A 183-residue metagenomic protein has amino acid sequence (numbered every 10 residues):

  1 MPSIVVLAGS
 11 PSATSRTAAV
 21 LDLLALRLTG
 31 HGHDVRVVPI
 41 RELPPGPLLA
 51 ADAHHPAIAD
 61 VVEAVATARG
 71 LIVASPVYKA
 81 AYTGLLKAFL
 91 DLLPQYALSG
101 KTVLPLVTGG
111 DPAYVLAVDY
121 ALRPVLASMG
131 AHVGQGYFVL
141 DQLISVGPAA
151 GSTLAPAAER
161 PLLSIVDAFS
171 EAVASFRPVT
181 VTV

Functional and structural regions predicted by a protein language model:
M1-P94, R160, D167-V183: N-terminal beta1-alpha1-beta2 submodule of the flavodoxin-like/Rossmannoid cofactor-binding fold
M1-V6, P47, T102, F138-A150: A short small-residue
A8, V73, P105-G109, A149 (+1 more regions): Short coil/turn segments at secondary-structure junctions
A13, A50, H54, D111 (+2 more regions): Alpha-helix initiation/capping motif
T67, L98-K101, A117: Short connector loops at helix/strand junctions that flank enzyme active sites, especially segments positioning acidic
Q95-S99, G130: Short, conserved loop/helix-junction motifs that constitute active-site signature segments in enzyme catalytic cores
V103-I144, P156-R160: Short, glycine-/small-residue-rich phosphate/pyrophosphate-handling segment
H132-V183: Glycine-rich phosphate/pyrophosphate-binding loop and the adjoining helix
